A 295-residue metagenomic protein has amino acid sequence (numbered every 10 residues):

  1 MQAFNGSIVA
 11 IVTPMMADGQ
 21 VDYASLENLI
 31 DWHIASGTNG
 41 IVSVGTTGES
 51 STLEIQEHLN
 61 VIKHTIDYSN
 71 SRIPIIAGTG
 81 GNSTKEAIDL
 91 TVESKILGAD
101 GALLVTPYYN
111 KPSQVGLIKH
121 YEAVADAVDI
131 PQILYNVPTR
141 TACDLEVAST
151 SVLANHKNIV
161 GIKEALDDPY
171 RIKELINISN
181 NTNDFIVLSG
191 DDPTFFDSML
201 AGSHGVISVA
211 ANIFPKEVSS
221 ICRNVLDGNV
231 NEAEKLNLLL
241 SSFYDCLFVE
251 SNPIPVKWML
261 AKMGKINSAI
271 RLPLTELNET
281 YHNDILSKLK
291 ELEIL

Functional and structural regions predicted by a protein language model:
Q2-V9, T13-A142, T150: Active-site beta->alpha loop and helix N-cap motifs at the rims of alpha/beta catalytic domains
A3, I8-P14, S36-T38, T47 (+2 more regions): C-terminal alpha-helical cap/extension of soluble enzyme domains
Y23, E27-I30, V147, H282-L289: Short, amphipathic alpha-helical "lid/cap" segments that border enzyme active or binding sites
L26, H58, I62, A87 (+7 more regions): A general structural signal for well-ordered alpha-helical segments in protein cores
L53-Q56, D89, Q114-L117, L145-V147 (+4 more regions): Short secondary-structure transition/capping segments
D67-I73, I96-G98, V128-I130, N155-N158 (+4 more regions): Short helix-capping segments at alpha-helix termini
D126-A127, R140-F248: Catalytic alpha/beta core domains of metabolic enzymes, predominantly
N136, I159, R271-L272: Glycine-rich phosphate-binding "P-loop"
